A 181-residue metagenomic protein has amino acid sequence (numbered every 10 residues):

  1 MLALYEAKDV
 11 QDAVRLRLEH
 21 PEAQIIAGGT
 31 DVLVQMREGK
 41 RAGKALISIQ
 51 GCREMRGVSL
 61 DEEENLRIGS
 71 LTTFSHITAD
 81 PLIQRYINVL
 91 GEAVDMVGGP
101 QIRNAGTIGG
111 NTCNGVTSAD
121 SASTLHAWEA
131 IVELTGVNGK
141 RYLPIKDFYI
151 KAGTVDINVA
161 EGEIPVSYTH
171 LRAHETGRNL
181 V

Functional and structural regions predicted by a protein language model:
M1-R178: C-terminal structural segment of proteins
